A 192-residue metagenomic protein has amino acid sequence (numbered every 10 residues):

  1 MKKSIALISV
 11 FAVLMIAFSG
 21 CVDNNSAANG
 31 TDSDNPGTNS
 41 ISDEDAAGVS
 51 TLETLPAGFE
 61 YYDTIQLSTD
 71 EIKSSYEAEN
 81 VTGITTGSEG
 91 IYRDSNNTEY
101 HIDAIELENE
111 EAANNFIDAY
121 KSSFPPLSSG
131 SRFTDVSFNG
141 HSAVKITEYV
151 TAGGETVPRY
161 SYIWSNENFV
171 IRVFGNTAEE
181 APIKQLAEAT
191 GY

Functional and structural regions predicted by a protein language model:
M1-S19: Sec-dependent bacterial lipoprotein signal peptides
V22-N96, S128-N139, P182-Y192: N-terminal "mature-domain start" segment
G87-F116: A short acidic-to-branched-hydrophobic micro-motif
Y100, F174-L186: Long, contiguous binding/interaction regions
D103-L107, E148, V173-T177: Active-site-proximal beta-strand/loop segments in catalytic clefts of secreted hydrolases
L107-V136: Conserved polar/disulfide-associated segments of primarily extracytoplasmic proteins
S131-P158: Signature of long, low-cysteine stretches enriched in small and polar/charged residues
W164-N176: Short, well-ordered beta-strand elements
